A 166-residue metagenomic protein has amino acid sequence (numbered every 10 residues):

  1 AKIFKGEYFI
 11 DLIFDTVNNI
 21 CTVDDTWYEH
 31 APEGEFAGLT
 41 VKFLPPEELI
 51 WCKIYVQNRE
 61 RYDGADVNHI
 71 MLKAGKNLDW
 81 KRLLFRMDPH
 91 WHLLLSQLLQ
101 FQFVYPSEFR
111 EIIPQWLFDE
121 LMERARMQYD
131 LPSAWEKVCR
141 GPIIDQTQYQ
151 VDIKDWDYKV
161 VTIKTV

Functional and structural regions predicted by a protein language model:
A1-T22: Conserved catalytic core of two-metal-ion nucleotidyltransferases
C21-V166: Catalytic cores of NTP-dependent nucleotidyl/adenyl transfer enzymes across multiple folds
